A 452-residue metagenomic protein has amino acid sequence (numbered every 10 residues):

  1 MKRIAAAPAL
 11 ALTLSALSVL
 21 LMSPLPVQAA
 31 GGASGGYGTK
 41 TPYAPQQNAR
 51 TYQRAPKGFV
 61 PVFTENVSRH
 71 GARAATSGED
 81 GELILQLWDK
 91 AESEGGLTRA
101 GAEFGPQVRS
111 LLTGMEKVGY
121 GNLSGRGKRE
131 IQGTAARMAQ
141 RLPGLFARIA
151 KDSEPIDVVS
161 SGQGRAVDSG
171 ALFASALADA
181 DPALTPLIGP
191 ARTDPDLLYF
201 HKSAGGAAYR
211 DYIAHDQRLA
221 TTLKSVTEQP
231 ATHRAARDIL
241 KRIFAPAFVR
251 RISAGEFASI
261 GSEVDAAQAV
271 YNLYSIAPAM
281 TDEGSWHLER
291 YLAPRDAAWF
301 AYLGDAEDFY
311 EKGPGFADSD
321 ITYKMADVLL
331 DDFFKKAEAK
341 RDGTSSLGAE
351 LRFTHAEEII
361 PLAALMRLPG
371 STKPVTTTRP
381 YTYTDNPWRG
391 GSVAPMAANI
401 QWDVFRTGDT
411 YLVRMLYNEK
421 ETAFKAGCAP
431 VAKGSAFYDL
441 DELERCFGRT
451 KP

Functional and structural regions predicted by a protein language model:
M1-I4: Positively charged n-region of N-terminal signal peptides that target proteins for export
A7-P8, A74: Intrinsically disordered, low-complexity segments enriched in polar/charged small residues
A9-S23: Bacterial N-terminal signal peptides
S23-A29: Sec/Tat signal peptide C-region and signal peptidase I cleavage site
A30-D157, S161-E350, T354-P452: Signature for phosphate-centric chemistry
